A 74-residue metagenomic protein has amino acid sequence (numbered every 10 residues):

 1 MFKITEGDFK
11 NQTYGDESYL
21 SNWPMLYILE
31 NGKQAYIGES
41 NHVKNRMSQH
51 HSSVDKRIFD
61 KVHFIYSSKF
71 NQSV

Functional and structural regions predicted by a protein language model:
M1-Q49, Q72-S73: GIY-YIG nuclease catalytic motif and its immediate N-terminal context
V43-S73: A broadly used, surface-exposed interaction patch
